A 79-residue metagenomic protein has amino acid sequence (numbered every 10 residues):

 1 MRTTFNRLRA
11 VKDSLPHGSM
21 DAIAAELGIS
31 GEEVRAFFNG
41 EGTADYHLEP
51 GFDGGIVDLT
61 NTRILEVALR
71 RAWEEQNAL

Functional and structural regions predicted by a protein language model:
M1-H17: Short, amphipathic alpha-helical "recognition" segments used to contact nucleic acids or chromatin
A22-A24: Short alpha-helical "recognition helix" segments of helix-turn-helix
G31-F52: Recognition helix of helix-turn-helix/homeodomain-like DNA-binding domains that insert into the DNA major groove
D45-L79: Short Lys/Arg-enriched helix C-cap and helix-to-coil transition segments that create basic nucleic-acid-contact patches
